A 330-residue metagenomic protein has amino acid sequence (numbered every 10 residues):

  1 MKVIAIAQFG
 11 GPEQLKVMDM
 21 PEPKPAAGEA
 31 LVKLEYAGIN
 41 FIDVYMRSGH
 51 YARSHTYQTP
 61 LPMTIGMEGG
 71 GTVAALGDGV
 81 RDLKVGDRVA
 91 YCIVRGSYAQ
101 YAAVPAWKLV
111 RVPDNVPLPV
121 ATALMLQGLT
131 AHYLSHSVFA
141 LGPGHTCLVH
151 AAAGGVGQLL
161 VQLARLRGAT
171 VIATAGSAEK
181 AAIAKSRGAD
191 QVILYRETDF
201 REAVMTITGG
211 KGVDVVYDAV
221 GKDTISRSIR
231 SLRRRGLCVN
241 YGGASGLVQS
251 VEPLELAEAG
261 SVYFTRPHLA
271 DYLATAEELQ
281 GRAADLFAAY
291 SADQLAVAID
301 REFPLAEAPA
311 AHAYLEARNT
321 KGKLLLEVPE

Functional and structural regions predicted by a protein language model:
G11-E13, M20-G70: N-terminal glycine-rich beta->alpha transition that marks the start or flank of a dinucleotide-binding site
E35-Y36, L76-D78, V94, A152 (+2 more regions): Short, surface-exposed secondary-structure boundary micro-motifs
G70-V94: A glycine-/small-residue-rich N-terminal strand-loop-strand element that serves as the cofactor-binding glycine loop
K84, R88, T122-T198: Mid-domain Rossmann-like dinucleotide-binding core that forms the NAD(H)/NADP(H) cofactor-binding site
I93-A106: A structural motif shared across PLP-dependent enzymes of the aminotransferase-like
F200-G210: Short amphipathic alpha-helix with an adjacent loop that forms part of the alpha/beta core around
D223-Q294, E327-E330: Glycine-rich phosphate-binding loop and adjacent beta-alpha segment of Rossmann(oid) nucleotide-cofactor-binding
A292-R301, P309-E330: C-terminal capping/lid region of NAD(P)-dependent oxidoreductase domains
